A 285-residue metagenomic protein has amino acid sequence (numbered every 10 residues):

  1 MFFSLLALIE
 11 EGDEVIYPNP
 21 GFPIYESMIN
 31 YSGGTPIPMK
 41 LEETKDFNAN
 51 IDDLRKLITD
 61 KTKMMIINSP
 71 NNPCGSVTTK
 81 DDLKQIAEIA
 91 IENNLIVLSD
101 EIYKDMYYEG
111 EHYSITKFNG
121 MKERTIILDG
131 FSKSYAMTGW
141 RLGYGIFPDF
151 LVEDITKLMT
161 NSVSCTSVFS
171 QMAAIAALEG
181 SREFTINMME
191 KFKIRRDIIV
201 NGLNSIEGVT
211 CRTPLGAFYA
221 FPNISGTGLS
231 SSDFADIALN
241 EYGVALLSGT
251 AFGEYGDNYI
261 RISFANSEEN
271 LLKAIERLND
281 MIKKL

Functional and structural regions predicted by a protein language model:
M1-L285: PLP-dependent class I/II
